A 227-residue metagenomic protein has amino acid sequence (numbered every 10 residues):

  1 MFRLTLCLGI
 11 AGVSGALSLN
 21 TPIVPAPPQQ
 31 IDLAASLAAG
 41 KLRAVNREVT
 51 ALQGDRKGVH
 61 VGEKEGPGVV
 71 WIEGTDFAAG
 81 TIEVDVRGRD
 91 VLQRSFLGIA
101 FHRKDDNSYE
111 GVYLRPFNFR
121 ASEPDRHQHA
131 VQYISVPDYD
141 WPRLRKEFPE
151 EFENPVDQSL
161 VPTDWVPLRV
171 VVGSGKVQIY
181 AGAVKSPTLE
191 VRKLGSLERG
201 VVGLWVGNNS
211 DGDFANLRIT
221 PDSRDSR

Functional and structural regions predicted by a protein language model:
R3-S18: Bacterial N-terminal signal peptides
L19-R227: Extracellular glycan-recognition regions
